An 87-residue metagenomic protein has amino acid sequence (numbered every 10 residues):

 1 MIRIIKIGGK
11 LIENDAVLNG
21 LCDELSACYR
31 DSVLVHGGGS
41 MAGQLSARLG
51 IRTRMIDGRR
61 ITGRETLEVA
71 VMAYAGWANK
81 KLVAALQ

Functional and structural regions predicted by a protein language model:
M1-Q87: Nucleotide/pyrophosphate-binding catalytic subdomain
